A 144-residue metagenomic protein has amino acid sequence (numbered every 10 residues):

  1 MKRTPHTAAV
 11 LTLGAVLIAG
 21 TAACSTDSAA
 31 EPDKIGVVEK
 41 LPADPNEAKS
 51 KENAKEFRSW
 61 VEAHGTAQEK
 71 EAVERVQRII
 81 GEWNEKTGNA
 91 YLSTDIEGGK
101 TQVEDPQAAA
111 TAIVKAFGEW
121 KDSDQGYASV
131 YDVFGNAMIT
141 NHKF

Functional and structural regions predicted by a protein language model:
M1-L11: Bacterial N-terminal signal peptides that target proteins for export
H6-T7, G20-K40: Bacterial lipoprotein signal-peptidase II cleavage site
T12-G20: Bacterial N-terminal signal peptides
I35-E69: N-terminal low-complexity, Pro/Thr/Ser-rich intrinsically disordered segments that act as propeptides or flexible
K55-A63, E71-E74, R78, A112-K115 (+1 more regions): Charged/polar, solvent-exposed surface patches and flexible loops
G65-G98: Short edge beta-strands and adjacent turn/loop segments
K86-F144: Extracytosolic low-complexity repeat regions of secreted or lipid-anchored proteins
